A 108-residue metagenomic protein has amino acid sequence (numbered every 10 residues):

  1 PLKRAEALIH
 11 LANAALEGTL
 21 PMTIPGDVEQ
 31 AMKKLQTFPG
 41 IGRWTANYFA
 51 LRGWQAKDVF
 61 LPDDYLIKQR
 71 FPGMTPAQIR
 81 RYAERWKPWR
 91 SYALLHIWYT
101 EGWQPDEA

Functional and structural regions predicted by a protein language model:
P1-T37, Y92: Alpha-helical ds-nucleic-acid-binding substructure associated with the helix-hairpin-helix region of base-excision DNA
R4, D63, W89: Hydrophobic (often cysteine-bearing) scaffold residues that line and stabilize catalytic clefts of nucleotide/cofactor
A7, P72-A108: A basic, often C-terminal nucleic-acid-binding module that engages the phosphate backbone, implemented in DNA
L11-A15, R52-G53, H96-E101: Generic structural signal for hydrophobic core residues of well-folded globular domains
P21-M32, G53-P76: Accessory alpha-helical DNA-binding modules that contact the DNA backbone or grooves
L35-P39, Y82-R85: Short amphipathic alpha-helical boundary/capping segments
N47-L51, V59-L61, T100-A108: Extended, charge-rich intrinsically disordered regulatory tails
